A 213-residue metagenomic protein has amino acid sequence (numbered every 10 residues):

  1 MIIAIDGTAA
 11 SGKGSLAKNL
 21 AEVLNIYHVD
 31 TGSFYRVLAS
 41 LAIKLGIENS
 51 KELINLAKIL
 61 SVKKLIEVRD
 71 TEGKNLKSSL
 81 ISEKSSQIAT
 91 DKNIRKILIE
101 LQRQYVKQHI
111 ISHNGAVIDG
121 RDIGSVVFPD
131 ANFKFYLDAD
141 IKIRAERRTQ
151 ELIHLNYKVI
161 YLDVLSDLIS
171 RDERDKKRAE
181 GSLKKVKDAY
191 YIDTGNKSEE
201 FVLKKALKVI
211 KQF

Functional and structural regions predicted by a protein language model:
I3-G7: Hydrophobic anchor at the beta1->P-loop junction of P-loop NTPases
A10-S11: ATP-binding Walker
G14: Walker A/P-loop
A21-T31, L45-I47: Post-Walker A helix-loop "phosphate-sensing" segment adjacent to the P-loop in P-loop NTPases
F34-N114, K142, E146, H154 (+2 more regions): ATP-dependent small-molecule kinase phosphotransfer cores that center on conserved nucleotide phosphate-binding segments
L101-F133: Phosphate/Mg2+-binding loops and adjacent switch elements in nucleotide/diphosphate-handling enzyme cores
N132-F133, K184-E199: Phosphate-binding beta-loop-alpha motif at adenosine-nucleotide cofactor sites
